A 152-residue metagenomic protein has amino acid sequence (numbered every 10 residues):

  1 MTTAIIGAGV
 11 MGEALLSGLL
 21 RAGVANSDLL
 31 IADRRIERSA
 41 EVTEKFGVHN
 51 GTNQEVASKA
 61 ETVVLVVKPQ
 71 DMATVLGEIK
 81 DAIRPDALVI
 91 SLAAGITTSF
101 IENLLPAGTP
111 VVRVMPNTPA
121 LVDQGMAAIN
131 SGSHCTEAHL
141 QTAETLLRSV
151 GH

Functional and structural regions predicted by a protein language model:
M1-Q54, S58: NAD(P)+-binding Rossmann beta1-loop-alpha1 motif at the extreme N-terminus of oxidoreductases
G18-A22, A32, K45, A82 (+3 more regions): Change "in soluble alpha/beta enzymes" to "in soluble alpha/beta proteins
N26-L29, P85-A87, P110: Short acidic capping loops at alpha-helix termini that bridge into adjacent secondary structure
L30, G51, I90, V112-V114 (+1 more regions): Hydrophobic/aromatic beta-strand patches that form the interior of the parallel beta-sheet core in alpha/beta enzyme
V48-P106: Rossmann-fold NAD(P) dinucleotide-binding segment
F100-P110, M126-H152: Internal alpha-helical scaffold of NAD(P)-dependent oxidoreductase catalytic cores
V112-A128: Active-site capping/gating segments
